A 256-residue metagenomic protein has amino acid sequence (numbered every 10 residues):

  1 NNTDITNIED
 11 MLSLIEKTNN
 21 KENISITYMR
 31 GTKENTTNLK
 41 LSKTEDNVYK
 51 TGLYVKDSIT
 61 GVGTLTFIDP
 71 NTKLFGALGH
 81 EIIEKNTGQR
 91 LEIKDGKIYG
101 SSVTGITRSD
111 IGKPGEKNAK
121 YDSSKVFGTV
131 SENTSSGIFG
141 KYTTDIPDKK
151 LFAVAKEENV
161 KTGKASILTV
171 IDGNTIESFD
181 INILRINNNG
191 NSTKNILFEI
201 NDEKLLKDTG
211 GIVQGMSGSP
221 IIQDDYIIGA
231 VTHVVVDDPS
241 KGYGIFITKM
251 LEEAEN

Functional and structural regions predicted by a protein language model:
N1-E9, I221-D224, I228-G229: Conserved PDZ fold ligand-binding element
N2-T27, D238-S240, G244-K249: PDZ domains, with a preference for the canonical peptide-binding region formed by the helix
N2-T3, M29, V170, T232-H233: Short, surface-exposed secondary-structure boundary micro-motifs
N7-I8, N35-T37, D208, S240: Extracytoplasmic/secreted cell-surface and envelope-processing proteins
L12-T51: PDZ-domain C-terminal substructure recognizer with occasional recognition of PDZ-binding tails
S42-G210, Q214, Q223-D224, T232 (+1 more regions): Serine endopeptidase catalytic core focused on the charge-relay Asp
M216-G218: Short loop/turn microsegments at loop-to-beta-strand junctions
E255-N256: Short, solvent-exposed mixed-charge patches
